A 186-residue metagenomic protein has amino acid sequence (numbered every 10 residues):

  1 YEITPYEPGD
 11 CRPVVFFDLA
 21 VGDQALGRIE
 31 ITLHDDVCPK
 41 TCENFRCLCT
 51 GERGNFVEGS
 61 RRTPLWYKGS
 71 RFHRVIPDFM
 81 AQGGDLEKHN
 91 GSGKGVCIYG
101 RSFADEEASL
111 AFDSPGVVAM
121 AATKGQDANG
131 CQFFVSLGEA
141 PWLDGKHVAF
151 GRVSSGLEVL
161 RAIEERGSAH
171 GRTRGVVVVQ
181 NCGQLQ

Functional and structural regions predicted by a protein language model:
Y1-Q186: Cyclophilin-like peptidyl-prolyl cis-trans isomerases
